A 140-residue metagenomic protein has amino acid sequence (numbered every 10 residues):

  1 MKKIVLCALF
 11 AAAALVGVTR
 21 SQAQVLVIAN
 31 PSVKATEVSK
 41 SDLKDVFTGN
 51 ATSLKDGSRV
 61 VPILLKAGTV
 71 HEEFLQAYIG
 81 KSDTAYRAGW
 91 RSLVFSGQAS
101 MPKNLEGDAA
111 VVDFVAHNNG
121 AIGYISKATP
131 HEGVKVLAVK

Functional and structural regions predicted by a protein language model:
M1-A8: Bacterial N-terminal signal peptides that target proteins for export
A8-A11, S21: Cleavable N-terminal signal peptides
F10-A13, H117: Residue-level detector of alpha-helix boundary/anchor positions
L15-A23: Sec/Tat signal peptide C-region and signal peptidase I cleavage site
Q24-K140: Exported/periplasmic ABC-transporter solute-binding proteins
